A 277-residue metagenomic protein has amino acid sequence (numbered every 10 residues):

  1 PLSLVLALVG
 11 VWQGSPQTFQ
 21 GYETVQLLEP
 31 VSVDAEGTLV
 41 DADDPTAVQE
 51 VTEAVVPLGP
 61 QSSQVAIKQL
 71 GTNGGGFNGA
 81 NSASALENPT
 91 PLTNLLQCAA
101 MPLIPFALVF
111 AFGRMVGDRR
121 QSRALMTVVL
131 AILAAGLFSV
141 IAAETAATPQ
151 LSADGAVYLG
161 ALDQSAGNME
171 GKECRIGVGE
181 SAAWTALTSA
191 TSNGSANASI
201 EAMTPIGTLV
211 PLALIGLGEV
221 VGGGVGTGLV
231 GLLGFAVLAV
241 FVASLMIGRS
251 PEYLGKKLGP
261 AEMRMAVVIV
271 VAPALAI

Functional and structural regions predicted by a protein language model:
P1-I277: Membrane-proximal intracellular helices of multi-pass ion channels
